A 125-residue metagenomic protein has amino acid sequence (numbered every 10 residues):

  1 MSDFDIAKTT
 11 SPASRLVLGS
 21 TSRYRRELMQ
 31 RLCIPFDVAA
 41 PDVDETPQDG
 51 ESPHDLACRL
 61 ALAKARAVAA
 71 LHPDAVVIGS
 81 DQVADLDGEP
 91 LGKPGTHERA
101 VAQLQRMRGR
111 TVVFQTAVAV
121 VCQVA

Functional and structural regions predicted by a protein language model:
S2-V17, Q30, P53-A125: Anionic-ligand binding patches
A13-A39: N-terminal G-site helix/loop of the GST-like fold
A39-A40, Q115: Short loop/turn and capping residues at structural boundaries
A40-T46: Short, acidic/turn-prone active-site loops that include or flank metal/cofactor- and phosphate-binding residues
P47-S52: A short, surface-exposed loop/turn module that caps and links secondary-structure elements
